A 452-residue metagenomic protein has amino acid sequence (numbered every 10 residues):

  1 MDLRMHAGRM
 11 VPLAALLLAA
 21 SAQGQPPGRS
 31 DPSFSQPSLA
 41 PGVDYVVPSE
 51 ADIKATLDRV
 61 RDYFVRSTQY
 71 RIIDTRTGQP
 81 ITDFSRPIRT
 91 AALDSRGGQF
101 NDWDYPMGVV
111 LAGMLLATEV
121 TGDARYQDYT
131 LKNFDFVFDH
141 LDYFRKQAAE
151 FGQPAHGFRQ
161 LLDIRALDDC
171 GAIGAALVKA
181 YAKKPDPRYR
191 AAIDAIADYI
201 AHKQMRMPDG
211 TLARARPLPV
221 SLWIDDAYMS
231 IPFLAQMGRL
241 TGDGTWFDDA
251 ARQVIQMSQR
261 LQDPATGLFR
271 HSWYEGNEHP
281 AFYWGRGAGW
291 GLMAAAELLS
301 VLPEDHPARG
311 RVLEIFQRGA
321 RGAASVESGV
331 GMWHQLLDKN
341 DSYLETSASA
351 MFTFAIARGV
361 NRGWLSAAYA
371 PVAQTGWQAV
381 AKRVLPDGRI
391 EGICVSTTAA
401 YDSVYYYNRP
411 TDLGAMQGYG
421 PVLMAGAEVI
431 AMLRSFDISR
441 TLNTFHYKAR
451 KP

Functional and structural regions predicted by a protein language model:
M1-H6: N-terminal secretory signal peptides that target proteins for export/translocation
R9-A20: Bacterial N-terminal signal peptides
A22-G24: Boundary at the C-terminal end of the N-terminal hydrophobic targeting segment
P27-P106, V120, A124-Q127, K132-D168 (+8 more regions): CBM-like carbohydrate-recognition segments
Y189-D225: Asp-box/WD-like beta-propeller blade repeats and closely related beta-sheet repeat scaffolds
A195, I224-Q335, S342-T353, L365-D402 (+2 more regions): Extended ligand-binding clefts on enzyme/binding-domain cores
